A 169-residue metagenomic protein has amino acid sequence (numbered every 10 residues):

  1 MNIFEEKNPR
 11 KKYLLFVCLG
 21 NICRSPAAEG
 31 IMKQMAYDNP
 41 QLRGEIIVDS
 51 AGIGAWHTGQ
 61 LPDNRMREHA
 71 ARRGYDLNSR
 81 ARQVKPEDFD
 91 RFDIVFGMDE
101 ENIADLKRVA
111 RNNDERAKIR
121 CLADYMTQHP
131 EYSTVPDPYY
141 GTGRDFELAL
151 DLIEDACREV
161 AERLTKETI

Functional and structural regions predicted by a protein language model:
N2-E6, I94, E100-I169: Phosphate-binding/catalytic loops
N2-R91, E162-I169: Conserved active-site segments centered on acidic
S25, D99-E100: Helix N-cap/beta->alpha junction signal
